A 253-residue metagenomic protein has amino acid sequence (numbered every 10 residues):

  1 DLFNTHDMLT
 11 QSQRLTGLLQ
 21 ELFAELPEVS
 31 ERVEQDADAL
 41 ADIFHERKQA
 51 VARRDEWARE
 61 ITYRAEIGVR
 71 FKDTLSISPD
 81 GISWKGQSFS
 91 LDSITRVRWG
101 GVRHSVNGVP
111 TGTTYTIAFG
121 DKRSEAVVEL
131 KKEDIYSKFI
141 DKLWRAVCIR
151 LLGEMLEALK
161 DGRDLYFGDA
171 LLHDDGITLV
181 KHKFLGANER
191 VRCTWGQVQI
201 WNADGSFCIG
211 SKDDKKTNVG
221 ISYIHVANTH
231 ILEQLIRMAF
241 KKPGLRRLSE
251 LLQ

Functional and structural regions predicted by a protein language model:
L2-L26, S30-L40, F44, V97-G168 (+1 more regions): Acidic, Ser/Thr- and proline-rich intrinsically disordered linker/docking segments of eukaryotic scaffolds
P27, E31, A39-E66, F71-D73 (+1 more regions): Short Lys/Arg-enriched alpha/beta "domain-start" segment
I43-K48, W144, H182-E189: Short charge-dense sequence patches
D55-R70, R150-Y166, K183-R192: Short, solvent-exposed secondary-structure boundary motifs
V69-T74, S78-H104, H173-S206, G210-K216: Phosphoinositide-binding peripheral membrane targeting modules
